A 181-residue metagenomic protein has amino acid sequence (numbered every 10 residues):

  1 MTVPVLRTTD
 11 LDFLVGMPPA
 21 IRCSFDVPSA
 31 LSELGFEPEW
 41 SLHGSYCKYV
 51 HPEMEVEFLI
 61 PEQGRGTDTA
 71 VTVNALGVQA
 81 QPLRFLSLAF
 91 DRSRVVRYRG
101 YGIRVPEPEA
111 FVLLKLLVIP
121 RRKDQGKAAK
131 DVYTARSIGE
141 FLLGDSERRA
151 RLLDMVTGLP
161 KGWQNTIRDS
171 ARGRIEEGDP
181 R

Functional and structural regions predicted by a protein language model:
M1-R181: Compositionally biased terminal segments of proteins
